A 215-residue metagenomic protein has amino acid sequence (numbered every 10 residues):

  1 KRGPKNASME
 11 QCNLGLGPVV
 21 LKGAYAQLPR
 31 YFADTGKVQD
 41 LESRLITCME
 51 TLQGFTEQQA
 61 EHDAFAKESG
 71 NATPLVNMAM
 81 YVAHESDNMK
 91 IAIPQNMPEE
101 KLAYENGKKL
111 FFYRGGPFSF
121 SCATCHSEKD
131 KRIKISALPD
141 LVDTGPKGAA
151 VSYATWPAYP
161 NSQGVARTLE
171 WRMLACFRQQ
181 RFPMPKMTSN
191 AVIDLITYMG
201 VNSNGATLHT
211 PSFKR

Functional and structural regions predicted by a protein language model:
K1, H84-G115, K186: Electrostatic cytochrome c docking/interface patches
R2-V76, D87-N88, Y113-R215: Electron-transfer interface patches adjacent to heme c in soluble/periplasmic c-type cytochromes and di-/multiheme
